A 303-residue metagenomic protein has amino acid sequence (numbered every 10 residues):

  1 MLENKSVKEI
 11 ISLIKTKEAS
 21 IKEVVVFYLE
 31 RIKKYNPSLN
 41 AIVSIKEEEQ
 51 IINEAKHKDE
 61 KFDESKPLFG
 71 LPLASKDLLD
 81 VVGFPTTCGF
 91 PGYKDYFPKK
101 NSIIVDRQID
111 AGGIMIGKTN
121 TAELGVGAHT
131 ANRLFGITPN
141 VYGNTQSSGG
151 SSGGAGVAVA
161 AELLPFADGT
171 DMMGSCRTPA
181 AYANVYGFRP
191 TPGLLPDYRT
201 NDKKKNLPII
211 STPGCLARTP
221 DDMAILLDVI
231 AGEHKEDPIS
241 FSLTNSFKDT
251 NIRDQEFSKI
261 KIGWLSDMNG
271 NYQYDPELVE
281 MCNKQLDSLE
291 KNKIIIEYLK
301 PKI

Functional and structural regions predicted by a protein language model:
M1-K46, Q50-N53, K291-K293: An N-terminal boundary/leader segment
I10-T16, A74, G92-Y96, S211-R218: Short, well-ordered beta-strand elements within core beta-sheets of diverse protein domains
I21-V25, K56, K248, Y274-P301: Acyltransferase
Y35, P67-I104: Enzymes and membrane/adaptor proteins characterized by extended Gly/Ser/Thr/Asp/Glu-rich, aromatic-dotted
E48-L68, S75, K94, P98 (+2 more regions): Flexible, acidic active-site loops/lids enriched in D/E/S/T/G that coordinate Mg2+ and/or position polar
L68, K235-F241, E290-K302: Flexible, glycine/charged-enriched surface loops at secondary-structure junctions
N101-I230: Short glycine/serine-rich loop segments
R189-E280: A short helix-breaking turn/cap at a secondary-structure junction
